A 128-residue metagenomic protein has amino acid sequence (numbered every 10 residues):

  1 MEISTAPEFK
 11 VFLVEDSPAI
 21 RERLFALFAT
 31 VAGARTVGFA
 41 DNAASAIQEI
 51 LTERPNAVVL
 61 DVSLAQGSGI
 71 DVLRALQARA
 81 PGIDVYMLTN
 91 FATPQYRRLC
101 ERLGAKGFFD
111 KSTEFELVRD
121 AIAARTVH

Functional and structural regions predicted by a protein language model:
M1-F12, E116-H128: Non-catalytic signal-transmission and effector/linker regions of two-component phosphorelay proteins
E15: Conserved acidic carboxylate
G33-D41, E49: Short hydrophobic/Thr-rich beta-strand motif most characteristic of the beta2 strand and flanking loop of CheY-like
N42-S45, S68-D71: Acidic catalytic/metal-coordinating carboxylates
A65: The feature encodes the CheY-like receiver
I70-P81: Short amphipathic alpha-helix used as the core "switch/output" element in two-component signaling
D71, A92-F109, T113, R119: Alpha4 helix (beta4-alpha4-beta5 surface) of REC/receiver domains from two-component response regulators
